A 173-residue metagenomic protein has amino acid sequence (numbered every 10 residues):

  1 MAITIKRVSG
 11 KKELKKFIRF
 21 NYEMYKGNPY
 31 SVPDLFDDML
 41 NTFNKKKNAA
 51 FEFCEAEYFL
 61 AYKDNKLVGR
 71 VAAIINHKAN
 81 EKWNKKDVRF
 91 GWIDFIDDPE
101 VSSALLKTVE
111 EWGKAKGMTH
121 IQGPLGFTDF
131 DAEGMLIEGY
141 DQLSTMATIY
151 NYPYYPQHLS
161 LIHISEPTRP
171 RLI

Functional and structural regions predicted by a protein language model:
M1-K46, V88: Short amphipathic alpha-helix that is part of the acyltransferase structural core
L14, L67, H77-N80, D129-D131: Flexible loop/turn segments at secondary-structure boundaries
F20-N21, Y25, E55-A56, R70: Membrane-embedded alpha-helical bundles of multi-pass transporters/translocases, especially carrier/permease families
N44-L60: A short helix-loop-beta-strand connector motif used in the catalytic cores of GNAT acetyltransferases and, in some
A56-V71, L161: Conserved beta-hairpin
E81-I162: Acyl-donor binding region in acyl/amide transferases
I162-I173: Single conserved hydrophobic/aromatic residue that forms the stacking wall/gate of nucleotide- or nucleobase-binding
